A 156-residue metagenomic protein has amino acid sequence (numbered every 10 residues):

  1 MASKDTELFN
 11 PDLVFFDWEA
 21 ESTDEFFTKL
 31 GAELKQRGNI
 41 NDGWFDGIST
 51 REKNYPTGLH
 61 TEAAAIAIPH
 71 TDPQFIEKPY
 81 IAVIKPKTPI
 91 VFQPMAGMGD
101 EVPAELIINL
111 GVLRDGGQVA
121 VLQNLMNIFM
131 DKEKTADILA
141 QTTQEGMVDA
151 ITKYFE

Functional and structural regions predicted by a protein language model:
M1-E156: Cytosolic covalent-transfer regions centered on His/Cys nucleophiles that carry phosphoryl or persulfide groups
